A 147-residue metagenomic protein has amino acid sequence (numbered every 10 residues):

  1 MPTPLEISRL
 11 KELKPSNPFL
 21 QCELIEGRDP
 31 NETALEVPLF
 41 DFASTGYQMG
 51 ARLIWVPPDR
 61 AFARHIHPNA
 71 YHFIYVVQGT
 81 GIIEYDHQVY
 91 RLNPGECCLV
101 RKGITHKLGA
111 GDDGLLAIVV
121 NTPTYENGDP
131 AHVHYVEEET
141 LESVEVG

Functional and structural regions predicted by a protein language model:
M1-M49, H132-G147: A short, N-terminal "cap"/entry segment at the start of jelly-roll beta-barrel domains of the cupin/DSBH fold
P38, R52-H67: Conserved short histidine dyad/triad with adjacent acidic residue
Y47, N69, D113-G114: Short strand-connecting beta-turns/loops that link adjacent beta-strands
H65-H67, H72, H106: Histidine-centered active-site/metal-ligand motif
N69-G81, D86: Glycine- and acidic-residue-biased ligand/ion/polar-headgroup-sensing regions
T80-I82, V89, T105, G114: Structural motif
H87-K102: Short acidic-glycine-tyrosine-enriched beta hairpin
K102-G128: Ligand-binding loop in jelly-roll beta-barrel domains
